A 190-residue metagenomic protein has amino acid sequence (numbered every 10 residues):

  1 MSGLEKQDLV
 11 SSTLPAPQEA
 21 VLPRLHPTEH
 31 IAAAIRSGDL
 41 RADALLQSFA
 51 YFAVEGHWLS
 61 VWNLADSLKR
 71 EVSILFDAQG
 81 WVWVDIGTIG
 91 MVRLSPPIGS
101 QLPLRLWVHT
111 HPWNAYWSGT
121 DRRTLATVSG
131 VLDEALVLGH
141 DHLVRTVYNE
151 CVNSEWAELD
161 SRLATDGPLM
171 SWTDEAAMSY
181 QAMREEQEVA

Functional and structural regions predicted by a protein language model:
M1-L106, W113-A190: Conserved beta-strand-loop surface patch within small alpha/beta domains used for substrate/adaptor or ligand engagement
